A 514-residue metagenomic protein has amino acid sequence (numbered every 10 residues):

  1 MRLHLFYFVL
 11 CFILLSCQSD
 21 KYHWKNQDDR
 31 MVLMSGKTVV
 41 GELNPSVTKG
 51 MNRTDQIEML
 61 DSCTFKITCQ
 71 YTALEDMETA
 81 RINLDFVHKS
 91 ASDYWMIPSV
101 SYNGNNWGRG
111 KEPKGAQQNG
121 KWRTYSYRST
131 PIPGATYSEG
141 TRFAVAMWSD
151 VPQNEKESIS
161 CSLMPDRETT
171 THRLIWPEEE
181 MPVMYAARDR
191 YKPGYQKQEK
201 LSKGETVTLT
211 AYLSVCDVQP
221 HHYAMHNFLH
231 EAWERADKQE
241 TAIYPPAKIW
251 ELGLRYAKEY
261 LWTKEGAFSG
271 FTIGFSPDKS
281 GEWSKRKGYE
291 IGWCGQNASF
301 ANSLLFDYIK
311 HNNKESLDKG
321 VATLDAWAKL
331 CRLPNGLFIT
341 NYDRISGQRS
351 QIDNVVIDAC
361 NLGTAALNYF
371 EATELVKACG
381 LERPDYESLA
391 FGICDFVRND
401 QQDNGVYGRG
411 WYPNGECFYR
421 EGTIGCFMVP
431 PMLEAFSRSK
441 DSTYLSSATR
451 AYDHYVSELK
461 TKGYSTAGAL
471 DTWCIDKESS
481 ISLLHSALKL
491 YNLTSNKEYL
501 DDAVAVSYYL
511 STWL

Functional and structural regions predicted by a protein language model:
M1, F12-H23: Bacterial Sec-dependent signal peptides at the C-terminal "C-region" and cleavage site
D20-D29, S35-G36, L201, E205 (+5 more regions): Low-complexity, Ser/Thr/Pro/Gly-enriched N-terminal "stalk/linker" regions
M51-K203, S214: Beta-strand/loop-rich accessory regions of lumenal/periplasmic or secreted enzymes, predominantly carbohydrate-active
A224-Y260, N312-L330, A378-N399, K440-S457 (+1 more regions): Extended, well-ordered alpha-helical scaffold segments
G266-E290, G336-N361, V406-F427, Y464-L488: Carbohydrate-binding/catalytic loop surfaces
G281-P334, S350-C360, V376-G392, S446: Aromatic- and glycine-enriched glycan-recognition loops and surfaces that form the carbohydrate-binding subsites
A298-K314, T364-E382, F427-S442, S482-N496: Well-ordered alpha-helical scaffold segments within catalytic/enzyme domains
Q348-D353, E371-S442, V504, Y509-T512: Active-site lining segments of carbohydrate-active enzymes
